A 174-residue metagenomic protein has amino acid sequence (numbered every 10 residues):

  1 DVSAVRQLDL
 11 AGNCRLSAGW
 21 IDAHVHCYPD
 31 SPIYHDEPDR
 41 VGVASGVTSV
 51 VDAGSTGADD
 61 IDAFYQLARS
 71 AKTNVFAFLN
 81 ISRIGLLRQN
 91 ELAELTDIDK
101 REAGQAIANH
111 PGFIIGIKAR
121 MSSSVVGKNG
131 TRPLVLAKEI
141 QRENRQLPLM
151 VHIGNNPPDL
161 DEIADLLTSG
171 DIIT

Functional and structural regions predicted by a protein language model:
D1-A18: Histidine-rich, glycine-flanked metal-binding segment
C14-E37: Di-metal (Zn2+ and/or Mg2+/Mn2+) metal-binding site signature of metallo-dependent hydrolases with the MBL/beta-CASP
G19-V25, V50-D52, V75-L79, I115-A119 (+2 more regions): Hydrophobic faces of well-ordered beta-strands that scaffold small-molecule active sites in alpha/beta enzyme cores
Y28-D30, G57-D60, I84-G85, S122-V126 (+1 more regions): Active-site environment of divalent metal-dependent phosphoester hydrolases
D30-S31, D52-G54, L92-L95, V126-N129 (+1 more regions): Glycine- and other small-residue-rich loops at beta-strand/loop junctions that grip anionic moieties
H35-E37, D99-R101, T131-L136: Charged helix-capping and loop-helix junction motifs
D39-S122: Divalent-metal coordination cores built from histidine and acidic residues
A119-T174: Active-site core of metal-dependent hydrolases
